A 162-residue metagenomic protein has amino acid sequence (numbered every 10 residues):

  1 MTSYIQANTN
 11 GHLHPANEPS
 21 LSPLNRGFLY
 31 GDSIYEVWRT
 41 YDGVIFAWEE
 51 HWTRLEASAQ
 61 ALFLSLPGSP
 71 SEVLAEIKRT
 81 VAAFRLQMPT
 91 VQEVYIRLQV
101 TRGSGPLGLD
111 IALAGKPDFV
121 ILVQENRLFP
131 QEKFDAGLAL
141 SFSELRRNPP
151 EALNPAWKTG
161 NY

Functional and structural regions predicted by a protein language model:
M1-Y162: Conserved alpha/beta cores of soluble small-molecule-handling proteins
